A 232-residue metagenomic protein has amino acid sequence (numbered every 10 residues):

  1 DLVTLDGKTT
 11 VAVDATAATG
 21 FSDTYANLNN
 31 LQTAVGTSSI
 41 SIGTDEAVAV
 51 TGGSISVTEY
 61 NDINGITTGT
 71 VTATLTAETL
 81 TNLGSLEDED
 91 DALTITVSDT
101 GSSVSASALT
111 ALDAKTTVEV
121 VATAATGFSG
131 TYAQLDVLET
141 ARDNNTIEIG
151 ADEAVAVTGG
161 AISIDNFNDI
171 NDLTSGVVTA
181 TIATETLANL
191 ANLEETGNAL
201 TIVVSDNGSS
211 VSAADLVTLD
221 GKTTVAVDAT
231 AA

Functional and structural regions predicted by a protein language model:
D1-A232: General marker for long, soluble alpha-helical cores
